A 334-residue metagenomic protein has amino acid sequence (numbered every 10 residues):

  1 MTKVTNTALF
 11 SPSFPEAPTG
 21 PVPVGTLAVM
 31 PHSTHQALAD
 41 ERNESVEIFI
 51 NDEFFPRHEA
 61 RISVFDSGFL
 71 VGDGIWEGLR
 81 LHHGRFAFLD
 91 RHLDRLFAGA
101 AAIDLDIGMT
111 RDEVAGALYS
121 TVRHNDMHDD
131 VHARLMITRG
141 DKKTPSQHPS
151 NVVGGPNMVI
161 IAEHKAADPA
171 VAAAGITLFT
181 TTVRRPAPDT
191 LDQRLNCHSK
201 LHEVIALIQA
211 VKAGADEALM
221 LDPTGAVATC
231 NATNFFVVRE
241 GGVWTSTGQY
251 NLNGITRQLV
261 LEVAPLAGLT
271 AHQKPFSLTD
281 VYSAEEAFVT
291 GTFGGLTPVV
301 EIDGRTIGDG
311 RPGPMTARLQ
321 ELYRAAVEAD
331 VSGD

Functional and structural regions predicted by a protein language model:
T2-L219, P223, L252, L261-D334: Conserved alpha/beta cores of soluble small-molecule-handling proteins
L219, A226-G248, N253: Glycine- and Gly-Pro-enriched alpha-helical subdomains that act as flexible, kink-prone "lid/hinge" or packing modules
T256-Q258: Secondary-structure junction motif
